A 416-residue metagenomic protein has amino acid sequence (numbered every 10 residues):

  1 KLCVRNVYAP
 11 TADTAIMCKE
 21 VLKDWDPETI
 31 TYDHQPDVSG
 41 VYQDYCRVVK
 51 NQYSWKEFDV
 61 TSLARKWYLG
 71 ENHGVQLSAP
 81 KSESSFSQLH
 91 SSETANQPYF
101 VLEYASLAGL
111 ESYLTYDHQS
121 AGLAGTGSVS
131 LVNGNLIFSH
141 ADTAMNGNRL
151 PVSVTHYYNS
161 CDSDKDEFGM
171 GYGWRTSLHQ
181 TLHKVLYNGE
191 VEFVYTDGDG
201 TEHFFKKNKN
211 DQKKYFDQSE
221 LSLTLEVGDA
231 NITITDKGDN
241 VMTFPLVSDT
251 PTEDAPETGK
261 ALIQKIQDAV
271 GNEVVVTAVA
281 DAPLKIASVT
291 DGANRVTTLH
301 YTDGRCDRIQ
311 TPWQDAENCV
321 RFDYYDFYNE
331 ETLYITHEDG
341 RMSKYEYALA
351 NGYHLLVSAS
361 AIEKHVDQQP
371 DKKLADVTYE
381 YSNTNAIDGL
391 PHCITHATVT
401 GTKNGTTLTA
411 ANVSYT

Functional and structural regions predicted by a protein language model:
K1-A108: Secreted, disulfide-rich extracellular signaling modules
K1-L2, C18, F58, F100 (+6 more regions): Residue-level detector of buried hydrophobic side-chain packing in well-ordered secondary-structure elements
R5-V7, V21-K23, L63, P80-S82 (+7 more regions): Solvent-exposed coil/turn segments that connect beta secondary-structure elements in extracytoplasmic/periplasmic
Y8-T14, E28, S163-D164, V274-V275 (+1 more regions): Short acidic, Gly/Pro-enriched loop/turn segments at secondary-structure junctions
A12-T14, S54, E71, S85 (+7 more regions): Residues that flank catalytic or metal-binding motifs in active/ligand-binding sites
C18, Y99-E192, G200-E202, E220-E226: Intrinsically disordered, low-complexity segments enriched in small residues
D26-I30, S106-A121, K285, R308 (+1 more regions): Low-complexity, Pro/Ser/Thr- and charge-rich linker/hinge segments at domain boundaries
V154, S160, M170-W174, Q180-T416: Extended charged/polar low-complexity repeat regions
